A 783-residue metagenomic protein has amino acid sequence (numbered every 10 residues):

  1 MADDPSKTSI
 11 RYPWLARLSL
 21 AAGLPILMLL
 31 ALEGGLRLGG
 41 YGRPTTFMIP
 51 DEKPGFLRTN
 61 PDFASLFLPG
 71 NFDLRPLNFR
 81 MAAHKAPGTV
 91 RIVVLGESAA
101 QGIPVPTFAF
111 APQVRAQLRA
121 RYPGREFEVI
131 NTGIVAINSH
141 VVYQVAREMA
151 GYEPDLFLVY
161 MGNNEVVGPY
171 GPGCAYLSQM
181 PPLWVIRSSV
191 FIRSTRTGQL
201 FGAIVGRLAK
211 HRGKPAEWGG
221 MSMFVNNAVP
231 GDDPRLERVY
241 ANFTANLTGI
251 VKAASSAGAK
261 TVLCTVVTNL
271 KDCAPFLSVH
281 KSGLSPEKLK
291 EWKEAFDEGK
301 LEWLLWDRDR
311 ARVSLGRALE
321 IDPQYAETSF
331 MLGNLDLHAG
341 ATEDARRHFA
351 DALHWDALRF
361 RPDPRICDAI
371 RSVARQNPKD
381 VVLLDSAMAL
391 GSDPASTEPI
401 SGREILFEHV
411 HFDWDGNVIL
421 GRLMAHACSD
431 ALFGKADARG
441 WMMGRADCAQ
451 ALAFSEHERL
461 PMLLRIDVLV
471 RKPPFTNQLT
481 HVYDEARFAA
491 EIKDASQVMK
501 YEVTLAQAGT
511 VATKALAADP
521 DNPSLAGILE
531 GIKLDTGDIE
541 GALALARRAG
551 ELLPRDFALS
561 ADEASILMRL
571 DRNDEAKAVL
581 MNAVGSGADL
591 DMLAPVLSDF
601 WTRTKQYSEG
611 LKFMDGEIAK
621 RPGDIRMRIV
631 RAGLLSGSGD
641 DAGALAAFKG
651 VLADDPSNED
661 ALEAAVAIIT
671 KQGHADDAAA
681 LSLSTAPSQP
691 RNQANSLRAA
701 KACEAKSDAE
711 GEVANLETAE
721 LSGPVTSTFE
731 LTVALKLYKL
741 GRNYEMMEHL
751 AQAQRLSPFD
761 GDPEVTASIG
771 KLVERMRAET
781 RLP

Functional and structural regions predicted by a protein language model:
Y12, F108, G162-S372, Q376 (+2 more regions): Serine-dependent acyl-ester chemistry module
G39-Y122: Membrane/wall-proximal cationic-aromatic binding patches
P154, P323-Q324, A357, P520-D521 (+7 more regions): Short coil turns that delineate tetratricopeptide repeat
L304, H338, D535, R569-L570 (+7 more regions): Register position in tetratricopeptide repeats
T328, L525, L559, L593 (+5 more regions): TPR alpha-solenoid repeat register
